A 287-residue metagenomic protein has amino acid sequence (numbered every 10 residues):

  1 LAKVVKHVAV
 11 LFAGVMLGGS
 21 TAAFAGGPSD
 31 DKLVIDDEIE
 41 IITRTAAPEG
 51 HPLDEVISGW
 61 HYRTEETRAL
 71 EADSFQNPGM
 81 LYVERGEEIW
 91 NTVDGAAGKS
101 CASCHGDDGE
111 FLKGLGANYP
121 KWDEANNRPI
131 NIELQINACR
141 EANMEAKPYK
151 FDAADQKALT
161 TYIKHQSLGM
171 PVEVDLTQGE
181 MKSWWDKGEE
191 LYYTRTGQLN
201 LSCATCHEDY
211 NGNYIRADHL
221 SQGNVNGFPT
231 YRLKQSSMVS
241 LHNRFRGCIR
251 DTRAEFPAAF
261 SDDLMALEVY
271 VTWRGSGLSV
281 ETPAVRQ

Functional and structural regions predicted by a protein language model:
K6-H7, F12-Y82, E110, P120-D186 (+4 more regions): Post-cleavage N-terminal segment of exported redox proteins
N91-G95, Y193-G197: Short, flexible, mixed-charge glycine/proline-rich loop motifs that serve as phosphate/nucleic-acid-contacting
A97-G109, L159, G188, Q198-Y210 (+2 more regions): The canonical Cys-X-X-Cys-His
F111-G114, N213-A217: Short Cys/His-rich "knuckle" micro-motifs
G116-A125, H219-F228: Short cysteine/histidine-rich metal-coordination sites, predominantly Zn2+-binding motifs
E190, G197, T205-N211, G223 (+3 more regions): C-terminal cap of thioredoxin/glutaredoxin-like
